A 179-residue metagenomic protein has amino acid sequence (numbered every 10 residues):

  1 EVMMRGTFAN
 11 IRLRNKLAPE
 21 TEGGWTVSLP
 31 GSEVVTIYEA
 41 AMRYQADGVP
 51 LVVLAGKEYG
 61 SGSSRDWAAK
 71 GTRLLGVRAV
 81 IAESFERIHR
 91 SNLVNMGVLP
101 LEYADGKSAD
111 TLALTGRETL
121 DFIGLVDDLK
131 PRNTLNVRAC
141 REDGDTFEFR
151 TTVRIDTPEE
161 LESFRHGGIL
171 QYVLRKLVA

Functional and structural regions predicted by a protein language model:
E1-A179: Fe-S-dependent hydro-lyases/dehydratases of central metabolism
